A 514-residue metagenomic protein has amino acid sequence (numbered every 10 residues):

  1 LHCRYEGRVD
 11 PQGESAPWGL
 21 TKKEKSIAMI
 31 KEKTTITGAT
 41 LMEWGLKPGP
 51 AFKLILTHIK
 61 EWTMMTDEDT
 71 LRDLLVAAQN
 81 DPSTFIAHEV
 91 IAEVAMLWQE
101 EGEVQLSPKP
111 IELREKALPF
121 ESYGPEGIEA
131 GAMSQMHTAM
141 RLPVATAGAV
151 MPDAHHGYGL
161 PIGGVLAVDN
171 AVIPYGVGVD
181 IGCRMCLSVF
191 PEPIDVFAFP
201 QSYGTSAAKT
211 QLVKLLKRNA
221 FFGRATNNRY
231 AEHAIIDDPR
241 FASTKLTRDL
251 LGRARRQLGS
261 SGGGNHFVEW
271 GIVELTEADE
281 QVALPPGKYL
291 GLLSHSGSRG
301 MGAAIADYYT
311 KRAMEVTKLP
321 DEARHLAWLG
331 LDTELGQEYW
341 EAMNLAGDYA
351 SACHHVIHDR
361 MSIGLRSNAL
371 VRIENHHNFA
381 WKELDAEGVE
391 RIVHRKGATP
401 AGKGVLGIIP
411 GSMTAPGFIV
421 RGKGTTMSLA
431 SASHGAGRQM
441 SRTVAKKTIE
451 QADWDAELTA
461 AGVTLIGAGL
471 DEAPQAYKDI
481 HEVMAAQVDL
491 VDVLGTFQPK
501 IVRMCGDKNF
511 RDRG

Functional and structural regions predicted by a protein language model:
G7, Q12-G13: Ser/Thr/Pro/Gly-rich low-complexity, intrinsically disordered segments
G7, T21-W98: Charged substrate- and nucleic-acid-binding regions of tRNA-handling and nucleotidyl-transfer enzymes, centered on
S83-P125, D359-V371: Polybasic, low-complexity association/targeting segments
R114-P119, I128-A132, P143-A147, Y158-I162 (+3 more regions): Domain-length cofactor-binding catalytic modules of enzymes
A171-V177, C183-P191: N-terminal cap/recognition module
